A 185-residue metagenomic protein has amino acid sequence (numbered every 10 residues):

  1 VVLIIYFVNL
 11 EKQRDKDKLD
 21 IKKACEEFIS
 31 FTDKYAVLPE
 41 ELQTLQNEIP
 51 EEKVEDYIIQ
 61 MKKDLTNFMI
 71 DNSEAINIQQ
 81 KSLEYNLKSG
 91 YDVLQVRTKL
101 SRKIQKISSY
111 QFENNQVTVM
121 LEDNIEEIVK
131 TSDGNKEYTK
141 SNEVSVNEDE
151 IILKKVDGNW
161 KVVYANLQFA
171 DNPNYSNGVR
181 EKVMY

Functional and structural regions predicted by a protein language model:
V1-Y6: Hydrophobic membrane-insertion alpha-helices, especially the h-region of bacterial N-terminal signal peptides
F7-L10, D33, E181-Y185: Exposed, flexible binding/inhibitory loops of compact, secreted disulfide-stabilized domains
R14-S101: Core segments of small alpha/beta cavity-forming domains
K99-F112: Short amphipathic beta-strand and strand-loop transition segments with alternating hydrophobic
R102-Q105, M120-N124, E143-D149: Short, surface-exposed coil-to-beta transition loops
Y110-N115, D157: Short, ordered beta-strand-loop transition motifs
E113-S132: A short hydrophobic beta-strand element
E127-Y185: Low-complexity, intrinsically disordered terminal/linker segments enriched in charged and Gly/Pro repeats
